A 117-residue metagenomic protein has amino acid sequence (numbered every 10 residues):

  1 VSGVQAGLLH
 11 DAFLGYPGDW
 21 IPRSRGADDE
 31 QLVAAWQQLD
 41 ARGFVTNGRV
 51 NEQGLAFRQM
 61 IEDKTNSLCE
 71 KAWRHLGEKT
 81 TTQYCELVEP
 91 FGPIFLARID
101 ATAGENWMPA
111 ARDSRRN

Functional and structural regions predicted by a protein language model:
V1, G7-L9, T82, E86 (+2 more regions): Secretory/endomembrane lumenal or extracellular ectodomains immediately following the signal peptide
V1-A34: Short amphipathic alpha-helical interface segments
S2-G3, N51, G77: Ser/Thr-centered flexible coil motifs
G18-R23, G43-T46, L68-L76: Inter-helical turn/loop segments and adjacent helix faces that build the functional surface of alpha-helical bundle
Q31-V45, G54: Basic amphipathic alpha-helical segments that dock to polyanions
N47-N66: Accessory beta->alpha helical hairpin/"wing" motif in late/C-terminal subdomains of nucleic-acid enzymes
K71-D113: Terminal interaction helix/tail motif
